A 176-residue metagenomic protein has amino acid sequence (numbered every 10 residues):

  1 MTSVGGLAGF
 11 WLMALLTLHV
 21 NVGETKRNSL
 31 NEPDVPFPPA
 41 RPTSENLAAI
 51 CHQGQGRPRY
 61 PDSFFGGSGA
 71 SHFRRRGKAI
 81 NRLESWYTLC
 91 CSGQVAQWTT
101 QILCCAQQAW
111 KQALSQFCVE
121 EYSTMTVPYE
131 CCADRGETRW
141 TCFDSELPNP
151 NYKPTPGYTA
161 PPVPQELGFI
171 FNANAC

Functional and structural regions predicted by a protein language model:
T2-C176: General marker for long, soluble alpha-helical cores
